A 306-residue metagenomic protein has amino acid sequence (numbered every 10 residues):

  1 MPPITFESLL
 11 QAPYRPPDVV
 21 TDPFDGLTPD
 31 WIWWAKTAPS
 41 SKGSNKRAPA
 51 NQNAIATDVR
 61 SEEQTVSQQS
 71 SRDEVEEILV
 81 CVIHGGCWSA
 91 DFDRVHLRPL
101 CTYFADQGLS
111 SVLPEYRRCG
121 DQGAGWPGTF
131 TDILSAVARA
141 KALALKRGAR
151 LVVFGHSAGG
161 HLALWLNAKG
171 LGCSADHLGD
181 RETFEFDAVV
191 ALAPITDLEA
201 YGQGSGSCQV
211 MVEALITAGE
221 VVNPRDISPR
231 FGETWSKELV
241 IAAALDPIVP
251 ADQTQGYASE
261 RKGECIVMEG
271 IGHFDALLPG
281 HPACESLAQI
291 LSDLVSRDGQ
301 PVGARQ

Functional and structural regions predicted by a protein language model:
P2-R47, A54-Q68: N-terminal cap/lid segment of alpha/beta-hydrolase-fold proteins
S8, P13-P17, E199-R230: Mobile cap/lid helix-loop segments that gate and shape the active-site cleft of serine hydrolases
E74-V75, V80-Y103: Short, surface-exposed "cap/lid" segments of acyl-processing enzymes
D91-C101, L113-A149: Catalytic nucleophile-loop/oxyanion-hole region of alpha/beta-hydrolase and closely related hydrolase-like folds
A138-R139, L143, G148-G204: Primarily recognizes the serine-hydrolase "nucleophile elbow" in alpha/beta-hydrolase and SGNH/GDSL folds
L198, L245-V249: Acidic catalytic loop of the alpha/beta-hydrolase fold
T234, V240-A242, D246: Short beta-strand/loop motif that positions the catalytic acidic residue of the alpha/beta-hydrolase fold
D252-Q306: C-terminal catalytic histidine-bearing segment of alpha/beta-hydrolase fold enzymes
